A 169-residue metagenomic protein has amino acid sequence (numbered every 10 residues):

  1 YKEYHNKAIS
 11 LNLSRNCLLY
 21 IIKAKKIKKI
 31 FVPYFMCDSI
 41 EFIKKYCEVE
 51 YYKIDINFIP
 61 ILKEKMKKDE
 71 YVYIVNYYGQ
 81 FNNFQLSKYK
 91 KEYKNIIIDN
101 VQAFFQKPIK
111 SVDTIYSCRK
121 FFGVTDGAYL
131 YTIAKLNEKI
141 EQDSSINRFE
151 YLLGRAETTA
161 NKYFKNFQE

Functional and structural regions predicted by a protein language model:
Y1-K2: S-adenosyl-L-methionine
A8, N12, N16-K91, A103-F104: PLP-dependent aminotransferase-like
F31, Y71-I74, I97, I115 (+1 more regions): Structural motif
V49, I96-I97: Hydrophobic beta-strand scaffold residues
K68, K110-S111: Alpha-helix C-terminal capping/helix-to-coil transition sites in glycosyltransferase folds
K88, N95, D113: Internal catalytic-core helix/loop-beta-alpha segment that presents or stabilizes conserved functional determinants
N100: Walker B catalytic acidic pair
F105-K107, D113-Y116, K120-E169: Active-site region of PLP-dependent enzymes
